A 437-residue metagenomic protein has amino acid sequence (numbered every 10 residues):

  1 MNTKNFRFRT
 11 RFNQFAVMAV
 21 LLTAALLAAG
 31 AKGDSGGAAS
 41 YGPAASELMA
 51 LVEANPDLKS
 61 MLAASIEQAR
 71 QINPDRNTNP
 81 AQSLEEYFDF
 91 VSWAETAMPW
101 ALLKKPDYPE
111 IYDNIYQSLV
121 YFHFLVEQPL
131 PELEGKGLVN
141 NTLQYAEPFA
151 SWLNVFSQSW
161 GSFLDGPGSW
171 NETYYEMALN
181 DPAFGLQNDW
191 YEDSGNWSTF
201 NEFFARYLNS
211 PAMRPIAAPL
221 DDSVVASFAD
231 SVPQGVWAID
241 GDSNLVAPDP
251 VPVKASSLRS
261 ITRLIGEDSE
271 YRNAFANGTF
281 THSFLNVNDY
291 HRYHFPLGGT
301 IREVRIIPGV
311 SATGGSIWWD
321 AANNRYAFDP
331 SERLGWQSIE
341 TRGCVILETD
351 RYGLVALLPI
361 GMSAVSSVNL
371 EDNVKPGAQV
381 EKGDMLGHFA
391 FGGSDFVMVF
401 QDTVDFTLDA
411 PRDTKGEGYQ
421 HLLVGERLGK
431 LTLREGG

Functional and structural regions predicted by a protein language model:
M1-N2, A29: Short, low-complexity interaction segments enriched in Ser/Thr/Pro/Gly
T3-V17: Bacterial N-terminal signal peptides that target proteins for export
A16-L26: Bacterial N-terminal signal peptides
L27-G33: N-terminal signal peptide
G33-G437: Contiguous, well-folded functional domains in the mature portion of proteins
